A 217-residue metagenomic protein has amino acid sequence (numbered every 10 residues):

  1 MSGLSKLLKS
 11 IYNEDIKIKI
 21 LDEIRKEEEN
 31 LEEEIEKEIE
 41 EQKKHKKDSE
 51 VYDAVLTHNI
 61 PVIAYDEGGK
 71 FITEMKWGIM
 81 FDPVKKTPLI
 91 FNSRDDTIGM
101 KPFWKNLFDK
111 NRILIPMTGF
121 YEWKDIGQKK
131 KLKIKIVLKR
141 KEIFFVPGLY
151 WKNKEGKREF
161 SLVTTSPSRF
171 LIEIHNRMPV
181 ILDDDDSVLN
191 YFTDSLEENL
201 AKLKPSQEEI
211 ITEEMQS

Functional and structural regions predicted by a protein language model:
M1-S217: Short linear sequence motif anchored by a di-proline
